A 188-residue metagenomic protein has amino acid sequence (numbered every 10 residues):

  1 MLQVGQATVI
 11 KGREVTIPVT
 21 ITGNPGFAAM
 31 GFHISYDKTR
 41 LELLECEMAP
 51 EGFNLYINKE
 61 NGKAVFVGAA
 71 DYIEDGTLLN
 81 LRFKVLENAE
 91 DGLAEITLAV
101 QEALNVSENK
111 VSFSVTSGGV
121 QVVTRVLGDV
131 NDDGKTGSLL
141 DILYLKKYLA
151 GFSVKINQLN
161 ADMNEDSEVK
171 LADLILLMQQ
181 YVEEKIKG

Functional and structural regions predicted by a protein language model:
M1-V126: Acidic, low-complexity intrinsically disordered segments
F32, A99, G118-G188: Cellulosome-associated attachment modules in secreted, modular CAZymes
